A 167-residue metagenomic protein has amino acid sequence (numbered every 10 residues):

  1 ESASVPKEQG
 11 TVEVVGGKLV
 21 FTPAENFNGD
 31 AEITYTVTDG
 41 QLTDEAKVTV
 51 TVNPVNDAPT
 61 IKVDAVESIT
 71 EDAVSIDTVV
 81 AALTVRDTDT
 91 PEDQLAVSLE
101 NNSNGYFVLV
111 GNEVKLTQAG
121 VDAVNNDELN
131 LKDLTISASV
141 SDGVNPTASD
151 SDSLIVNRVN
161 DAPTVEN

Functional and structural regions predicted by a protein language model:
S2-A162: Acidic, turn/loop-rich segments in luminal/extracellular domains of secretory-pathway and cell-surface proteins
V165-N167: Boundary/junction segments of secreted and surface-exposed precursor proteins
